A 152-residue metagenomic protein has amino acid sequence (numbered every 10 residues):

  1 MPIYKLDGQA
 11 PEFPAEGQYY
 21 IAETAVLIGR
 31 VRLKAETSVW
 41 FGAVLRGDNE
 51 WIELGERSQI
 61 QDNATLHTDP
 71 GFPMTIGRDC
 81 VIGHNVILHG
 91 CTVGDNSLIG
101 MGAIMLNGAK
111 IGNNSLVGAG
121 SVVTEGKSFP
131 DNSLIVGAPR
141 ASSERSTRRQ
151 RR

Functional and structural regions predicted by a protein language model:
M1-E16, Y20, D48, L54-E56 (+3 more regions): Glycine-rich hexapeptide-repeat left-handed beta-helix
P11-E12, G17, R32, S38-W40: Short amphipathic alpha-helical segments, especially helix-boundary/capping motifs
V39-F41, N85-V86: Short, low-complexity, polar/charged sequence segments that are solvent-exposed and flexible
